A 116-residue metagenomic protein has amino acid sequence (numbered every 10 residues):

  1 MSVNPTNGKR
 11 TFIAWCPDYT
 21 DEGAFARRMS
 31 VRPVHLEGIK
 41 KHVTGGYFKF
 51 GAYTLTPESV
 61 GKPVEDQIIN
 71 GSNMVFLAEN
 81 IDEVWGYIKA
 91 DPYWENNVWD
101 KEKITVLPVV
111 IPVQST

Functional and structural regions predicted by a protein language model:
M1-T116: Conserved, structured core segments of small domains
